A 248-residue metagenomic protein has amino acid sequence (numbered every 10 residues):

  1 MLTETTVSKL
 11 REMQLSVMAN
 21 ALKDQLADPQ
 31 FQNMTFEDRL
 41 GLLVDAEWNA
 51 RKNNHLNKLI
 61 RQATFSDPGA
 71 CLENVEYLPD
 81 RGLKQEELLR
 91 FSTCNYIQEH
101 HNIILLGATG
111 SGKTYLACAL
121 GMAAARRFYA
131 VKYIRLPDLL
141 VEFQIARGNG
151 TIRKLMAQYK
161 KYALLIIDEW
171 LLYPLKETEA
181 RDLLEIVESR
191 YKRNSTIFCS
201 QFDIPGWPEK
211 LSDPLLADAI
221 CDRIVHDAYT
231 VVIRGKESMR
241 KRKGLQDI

Functional and structural regions predicted by a protein language model:
M1-N20: Charged, compositionally biased N-terminal leader segments and the immediate start of the first structured element
T3-T5, R126, A219: A cross-kingdom feature that marks ATP-driven nucleic-acid transaction machinery
K9, R61-K84: Dynamic helix-loop-helix/coil hinge segments at AAA+ ATPase domain boundaries and subdomain interfaces
S16-D67: Interdomain "pre-motor" coupling segment immediately N-terminal to P-loop NTPase/helicase cores
L22, I134, L139-K160, W170-I248: Replace "adjacent to P-loop NTPase cores in ATP/GTP-dependent enzymes" with "adjacent to NTP-binding cores
L83-K161: Conserved P-loop
N102-I104, L164, S195-I197: Residue-level preference for the first positions of well-ordered beta-strands
